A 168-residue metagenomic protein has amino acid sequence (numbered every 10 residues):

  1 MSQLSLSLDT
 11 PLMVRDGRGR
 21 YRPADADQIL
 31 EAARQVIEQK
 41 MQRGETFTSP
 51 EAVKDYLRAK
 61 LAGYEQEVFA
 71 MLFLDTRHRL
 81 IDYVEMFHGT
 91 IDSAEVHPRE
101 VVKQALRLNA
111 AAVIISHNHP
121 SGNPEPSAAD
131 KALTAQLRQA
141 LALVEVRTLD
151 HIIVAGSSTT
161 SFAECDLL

Functional and structural regions predicted by a protein language model:
S2-I29, Q35, A52-D55, R77 (+1 more regions): Active-site-proximal loop/helix of nucleotide/amide-processing enzymes and allied scaffolds
A26-E85: Long amphipathic N-terminal alpha/beta scaffold segment
